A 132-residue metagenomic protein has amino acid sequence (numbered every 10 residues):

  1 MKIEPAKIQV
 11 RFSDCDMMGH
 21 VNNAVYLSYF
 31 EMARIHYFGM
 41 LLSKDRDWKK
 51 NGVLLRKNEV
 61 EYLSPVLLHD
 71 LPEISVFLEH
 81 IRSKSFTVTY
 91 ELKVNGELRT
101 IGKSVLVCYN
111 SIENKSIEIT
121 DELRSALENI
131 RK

Functional and structural regions predicted by a protein language model:
M1-L71, I81-K132: Terminal targeting signals and extreme-terminal segments of soluble enzymes
